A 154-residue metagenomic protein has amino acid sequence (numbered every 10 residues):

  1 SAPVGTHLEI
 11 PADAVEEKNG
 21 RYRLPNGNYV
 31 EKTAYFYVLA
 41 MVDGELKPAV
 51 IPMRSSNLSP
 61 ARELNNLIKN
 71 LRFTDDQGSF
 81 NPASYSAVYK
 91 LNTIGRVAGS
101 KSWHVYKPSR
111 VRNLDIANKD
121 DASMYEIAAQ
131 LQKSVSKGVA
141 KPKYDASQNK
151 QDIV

Functional and structural regions predicted by a protein language model:
S1-L46, A98, N113-I116, I153-V154: OB-fold ssDNA-binding interfaces and closely related basic DNA-contact patches used across DNA replication/repair
A2, E9, L58-A61, V105 (+2 more regions): Low-complexity, intrinsically disordered regions enriched in charged/polar residues
A14, G20, L58, L71 (+3 more regions): Short linear motifs in intrinsically disordered/low-complexity regions
E31-V111: Extended serine/threonine-enriched, polar tracts that run as long, contiguous segments within proteins
N118-V154: Glycine- and charge-rich intrinsically disordered segments
